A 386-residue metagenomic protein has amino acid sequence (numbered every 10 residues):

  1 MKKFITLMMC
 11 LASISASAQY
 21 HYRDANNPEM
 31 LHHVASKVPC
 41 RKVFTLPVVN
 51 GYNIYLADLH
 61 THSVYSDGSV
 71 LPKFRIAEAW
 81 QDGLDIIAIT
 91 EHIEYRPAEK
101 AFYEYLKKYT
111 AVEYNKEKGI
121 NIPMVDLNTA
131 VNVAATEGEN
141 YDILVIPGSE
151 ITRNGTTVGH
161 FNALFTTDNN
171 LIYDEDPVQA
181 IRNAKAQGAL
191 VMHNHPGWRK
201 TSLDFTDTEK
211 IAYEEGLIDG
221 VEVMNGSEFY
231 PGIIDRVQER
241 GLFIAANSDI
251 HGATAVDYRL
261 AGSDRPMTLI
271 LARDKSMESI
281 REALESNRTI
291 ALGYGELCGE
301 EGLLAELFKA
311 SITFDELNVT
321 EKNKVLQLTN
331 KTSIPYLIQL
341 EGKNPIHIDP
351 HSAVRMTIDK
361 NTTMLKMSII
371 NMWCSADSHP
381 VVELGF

Functional and structural regions predicted by a protein language model:
F4-A12: Sec-dependent N-terminal signal peptides
I14-A18: Sec/Tat signal peptide C-region and signal peptidase I cleavage site
Q19-A57, I76, V158-T166, T201-F386: Charged catalytic cores and adjacent phosphate/nucleic-acid-binding surfaces used for phosphate/nucleic-acid chemistry
Y22, N26, L31-Q187, N194 (+3 more regions): A metal-dependent hydrolase metal-coordination microenvironment
Y65, W198-S202: Short, small-residue-enriched loops and turns at beta-alpha junctions that line or gate enzyme active sites
L190, P196, F205-T208: His/acidic metal-ligating clusters that form di-metal
